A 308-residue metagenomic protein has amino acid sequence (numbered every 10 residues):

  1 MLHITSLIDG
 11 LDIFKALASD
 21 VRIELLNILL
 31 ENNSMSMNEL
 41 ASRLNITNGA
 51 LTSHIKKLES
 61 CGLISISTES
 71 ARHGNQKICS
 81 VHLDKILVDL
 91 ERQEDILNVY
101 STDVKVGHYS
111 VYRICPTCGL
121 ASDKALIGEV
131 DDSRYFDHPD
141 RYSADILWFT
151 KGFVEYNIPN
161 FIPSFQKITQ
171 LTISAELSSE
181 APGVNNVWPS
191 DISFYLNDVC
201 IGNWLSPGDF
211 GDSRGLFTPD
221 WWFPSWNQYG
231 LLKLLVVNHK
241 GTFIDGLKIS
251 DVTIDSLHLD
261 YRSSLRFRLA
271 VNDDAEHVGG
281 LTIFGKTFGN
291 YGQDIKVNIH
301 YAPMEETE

Functional and structural regions predicted by a protein language model:
L2, G10, F14, E31 (+2 more regions): Conserved segment of winged-helix/HTH DNA-binding domains
I13-A16, D20-I46, K77-V81: N-terminal helix-turn-helix DNA-binding core of bacterial DNA-binding proteins
N38, G49, K56: Key DNA-contact positions within bacterial/archaeal DNA-binding proteins
S42, E59-S60: Alpha-helical residues within the helix-turn-helix
Y100-P224: Mid-protein regulatory/catalytic core that forms ligand/cofactor-binding pockets and protein-protein interaction
Y135-L147, L205-Y261, H277: Extended, solvent-exposed segments with strong compositional bias
A270-E308: Proprotein-processing/basic-patch segments
